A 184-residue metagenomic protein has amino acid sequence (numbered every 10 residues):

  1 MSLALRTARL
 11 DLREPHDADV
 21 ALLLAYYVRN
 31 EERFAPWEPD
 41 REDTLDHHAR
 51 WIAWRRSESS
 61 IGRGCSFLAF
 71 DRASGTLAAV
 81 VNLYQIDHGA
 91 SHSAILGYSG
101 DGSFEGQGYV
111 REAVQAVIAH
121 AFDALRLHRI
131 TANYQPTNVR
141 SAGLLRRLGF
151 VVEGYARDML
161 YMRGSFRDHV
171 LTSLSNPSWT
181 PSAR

Functional and structural regions predicted by a protein language model:
M1-L22, Y26-R33, S66-R184: Acyl-donor (CoA/ACP) binding surface of acyl/acetyltransferases
P15, Y26, D43-R50, I61: Generic, well-ordered alpha-helical segments
E32-W54: Conserved GNAT-fold acetyl-CoA-binding loop/helix
E42, R56-S59, R184: Intrinsically disordered, low-complexity regulatory segments enriched in acidic/serine/proline/glutamine/glycine
A53-R55, D158-M159: A generic local structural motif
W54-L68: A short helix-loop-beta-strand connector motif used in the catalytic cores of GNAT acetyltransferases and, in some
